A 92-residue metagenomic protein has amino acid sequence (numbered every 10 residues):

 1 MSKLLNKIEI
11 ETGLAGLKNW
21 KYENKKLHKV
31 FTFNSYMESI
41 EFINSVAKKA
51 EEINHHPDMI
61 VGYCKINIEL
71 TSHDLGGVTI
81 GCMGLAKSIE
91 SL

Functional and structural regions predicted by a protein language model:
S2-K26: Short aromatic-glycine-(Arg/Gly/Cys) micro-motifs in beta-strand/loop hairpins
N19-Y22, A47-P57: Short arginine-rich
N24, V61-K65: Short Gly/Ser/Thr- and Asp/Glu-enriched loop/turn motifs at secondary-structure junctions
L27-N34: Short, well-ordered beta-strand elements within core beta-sheets of diverse protein domains
M37-I43: Short amphipathic alpha-helices within nucleic acid-binding modules
N44-S45, K87: Solvent-exposed alpha-helix faces
N54-I60, I89-L92: A short N-terminal helical cap/helix-turn-helix that marks the beginning of AMP-binding/adenylate-forming
N67-L92: C-terminal structural segments of small proteins and small subunits
